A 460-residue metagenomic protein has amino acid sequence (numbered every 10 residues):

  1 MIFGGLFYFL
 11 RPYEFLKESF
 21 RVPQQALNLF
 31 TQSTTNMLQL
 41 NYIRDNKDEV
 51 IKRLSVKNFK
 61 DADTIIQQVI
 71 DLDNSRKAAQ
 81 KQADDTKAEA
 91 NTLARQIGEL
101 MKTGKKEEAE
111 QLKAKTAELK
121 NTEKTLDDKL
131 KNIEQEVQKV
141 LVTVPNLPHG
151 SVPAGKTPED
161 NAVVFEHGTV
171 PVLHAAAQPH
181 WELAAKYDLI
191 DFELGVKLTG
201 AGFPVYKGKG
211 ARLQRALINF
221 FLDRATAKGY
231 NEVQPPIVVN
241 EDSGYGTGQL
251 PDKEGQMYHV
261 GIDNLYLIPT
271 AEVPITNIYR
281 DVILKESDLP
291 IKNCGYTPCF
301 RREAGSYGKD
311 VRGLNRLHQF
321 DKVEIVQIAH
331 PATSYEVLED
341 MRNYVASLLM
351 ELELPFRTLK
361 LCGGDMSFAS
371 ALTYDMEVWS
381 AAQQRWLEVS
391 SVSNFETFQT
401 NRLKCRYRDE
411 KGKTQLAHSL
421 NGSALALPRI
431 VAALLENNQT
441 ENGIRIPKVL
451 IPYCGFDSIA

Functional and structural regions predicted by a protein language model:
M1-I2, V22: Short hydrophobic transmembrane-like helices used for membrane targeting/insertion
I2-E14: Hydrophobic alpha-helical signal peptides and transmembrane signal-/tail-anchor segments that drive secretory-pathway
L10, R21-Q24, T143, R445: Selective for proline/serine-rich intrinsically disordered segments in cytosolic/nuclear regulatory regions
E14-N36: Short, Lys/Arg-enriched N-terminal segments with co-localized hydrophobic residues within the first ~10-30 amino acids
S33-V170, L189, E193: N-terminal alpha-helical targeting/anchoring segments
E166-A460: TRNA-recognition modules of translation machinery and tRNA-sensing kinases, especially anticodon-binding
